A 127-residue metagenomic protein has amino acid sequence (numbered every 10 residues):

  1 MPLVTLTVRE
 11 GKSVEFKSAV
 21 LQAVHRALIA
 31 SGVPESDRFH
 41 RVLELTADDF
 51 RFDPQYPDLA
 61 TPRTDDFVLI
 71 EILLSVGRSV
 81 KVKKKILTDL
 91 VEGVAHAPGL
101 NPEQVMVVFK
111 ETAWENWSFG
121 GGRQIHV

Functional and structural regions predicted by a protein language model:
M1-V127: Interaction-mediating elements
